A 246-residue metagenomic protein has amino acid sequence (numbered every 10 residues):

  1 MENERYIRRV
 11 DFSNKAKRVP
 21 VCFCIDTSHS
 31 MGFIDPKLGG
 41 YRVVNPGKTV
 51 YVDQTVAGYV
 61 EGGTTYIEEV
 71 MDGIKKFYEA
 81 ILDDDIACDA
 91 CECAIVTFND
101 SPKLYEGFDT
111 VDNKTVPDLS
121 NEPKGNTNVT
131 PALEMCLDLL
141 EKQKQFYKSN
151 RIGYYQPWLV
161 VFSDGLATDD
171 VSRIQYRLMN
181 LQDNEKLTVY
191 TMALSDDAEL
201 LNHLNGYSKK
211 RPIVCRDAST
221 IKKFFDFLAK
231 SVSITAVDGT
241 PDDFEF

Functional and structural regions predicted by a protein language model:
M1-V56, V60, K142-R151: Acidic, polar low-complexity linker/tail segments
F23-S28, V70, I95-F98, C136 (+1 more regions): DG-centered beta-turn motif at the end of beta-strands
I34-D35, Y41, D89-S120, E199-Y207: Short beta-strand-loop
D35, G165-Y207, C215: VWA/integrin I-like adhesion module and closely mimicked acidic/polar interface patches used
G62, K103, K114-Y155, T168-D169 (+2 more regions): Von Willebrand factor
E68-D83: An active-site-proximal "capping" alpha-helix that borders the catalytic cofactor pocket
A80-C88, L140-I152, N180-N184: Alpha-helix termini
T115-V116, T191-F246: Von Willebrand factor A/integrin I-like adhesion domains
